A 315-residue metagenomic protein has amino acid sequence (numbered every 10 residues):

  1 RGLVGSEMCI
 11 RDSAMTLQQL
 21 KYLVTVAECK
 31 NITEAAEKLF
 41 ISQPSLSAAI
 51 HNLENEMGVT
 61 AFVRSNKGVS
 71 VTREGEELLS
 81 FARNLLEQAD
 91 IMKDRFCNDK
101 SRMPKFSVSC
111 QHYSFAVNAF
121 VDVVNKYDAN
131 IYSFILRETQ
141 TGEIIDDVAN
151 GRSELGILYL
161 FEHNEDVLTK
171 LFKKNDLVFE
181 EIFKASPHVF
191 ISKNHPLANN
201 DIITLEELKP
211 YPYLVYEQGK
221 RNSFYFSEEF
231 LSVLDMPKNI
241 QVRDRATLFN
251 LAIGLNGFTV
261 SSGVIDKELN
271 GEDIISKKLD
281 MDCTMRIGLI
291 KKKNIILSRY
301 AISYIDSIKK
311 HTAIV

Functional and structural regions predicted by a protein language model:
G2-I10: Short, small-residue-biased leader/transition segments that mark boundaries at the very start of proteins
V24-S42: Short helix-boundary/capping micro-motifs
E54-V71: A short LG(V/I)-centered, amphipathic sequence patch enriched for acidic residue(s) preceding the LG motif
M103-V167: Central regulatory/effector-binding core of bacterial HTH transcription factors
F115-D122, E165, A198-D201, L205 (+2 more regions): Secondary-structure junction motif
A149-S153, Q218-I275: Hydrophobic hinge/microswitch elements
L171-P187, I191-Y213: Flexible hinge/capping segments at coil-to-helix
K174-E180, A185-S186, A246-I296: Beta-alpha-beta core module
